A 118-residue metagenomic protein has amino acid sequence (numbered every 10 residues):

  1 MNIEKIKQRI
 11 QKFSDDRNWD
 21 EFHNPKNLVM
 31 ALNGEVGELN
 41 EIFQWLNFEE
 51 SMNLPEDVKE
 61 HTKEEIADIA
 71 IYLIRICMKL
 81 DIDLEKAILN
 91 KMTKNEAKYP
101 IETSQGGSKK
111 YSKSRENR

Functional and structural regions predicted by a protein language model:
M1-I66, A70-R118: Flexible "arm" and connector segments at domain edges
